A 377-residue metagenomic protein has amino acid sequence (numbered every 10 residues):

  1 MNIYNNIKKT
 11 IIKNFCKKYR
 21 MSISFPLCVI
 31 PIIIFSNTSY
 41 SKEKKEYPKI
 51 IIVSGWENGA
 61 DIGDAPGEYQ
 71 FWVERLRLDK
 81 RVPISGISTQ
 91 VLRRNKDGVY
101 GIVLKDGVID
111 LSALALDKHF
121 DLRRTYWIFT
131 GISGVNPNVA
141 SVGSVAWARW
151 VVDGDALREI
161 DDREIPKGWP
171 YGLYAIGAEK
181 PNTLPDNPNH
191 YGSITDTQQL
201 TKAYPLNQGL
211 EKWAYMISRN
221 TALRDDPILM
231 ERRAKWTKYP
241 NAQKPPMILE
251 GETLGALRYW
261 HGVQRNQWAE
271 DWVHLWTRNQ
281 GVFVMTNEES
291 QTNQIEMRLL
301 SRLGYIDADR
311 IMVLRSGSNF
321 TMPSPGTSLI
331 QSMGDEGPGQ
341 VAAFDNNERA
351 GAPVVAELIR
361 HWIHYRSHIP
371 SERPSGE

Functional and structural regions predicted by a protein language model:
M1-N2, L111: Short intrinsically disordered, low-complexity coil segments enriched in acidic
I3-P26: Bacterial N-terminal signal peptides that target proteins for export
S24-I34: Bacterial N-terminal signal peptides
F35-E43: Bacterial Sec-dependent signal peptides at the C-terminal "C-region" and cleavage site
K42-E377: Accessory terminal and edge-of-domain segments that mediate assembly/interaction and cofactor placement around
